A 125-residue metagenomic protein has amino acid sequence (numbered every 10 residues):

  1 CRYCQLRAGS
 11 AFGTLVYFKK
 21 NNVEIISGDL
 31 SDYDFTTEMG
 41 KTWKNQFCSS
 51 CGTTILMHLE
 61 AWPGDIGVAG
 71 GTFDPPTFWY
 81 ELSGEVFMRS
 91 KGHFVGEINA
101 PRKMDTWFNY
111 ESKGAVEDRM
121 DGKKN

Functional and structural regions predicted by a protein language model:
R2-N125: A short Gly-Trp-Pro
